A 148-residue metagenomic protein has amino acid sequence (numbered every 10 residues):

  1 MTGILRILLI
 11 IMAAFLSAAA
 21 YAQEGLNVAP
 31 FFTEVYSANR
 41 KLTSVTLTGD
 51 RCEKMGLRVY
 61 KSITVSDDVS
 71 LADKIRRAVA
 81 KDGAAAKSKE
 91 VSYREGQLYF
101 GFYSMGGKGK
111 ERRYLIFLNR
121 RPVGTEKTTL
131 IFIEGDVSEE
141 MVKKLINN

Functional and structural regions predicted by a protein language model:
M1-V28: Bacterial Sec-dependent N-terminal signal peptides
F15, N39-L42, D82, A86: Short secondary-structure junctions and interdomain/linker hinges
Y21, T48, V137-M141: General structural signal for secondary-structure boundaries
G25-K74: Early exported N-terminus immediately downstream of N-terminal targeting peptides
F31-V35, K74-D82, K144-N148: Residues that form generic nucleotide/phosphate-binding pockets
T64-G96: Compact soluble domain cores
A84-N147: Surface-exposed, polar helix/loop patches in the mature regions of secreted/periplasmic/lumenal proteins that form
